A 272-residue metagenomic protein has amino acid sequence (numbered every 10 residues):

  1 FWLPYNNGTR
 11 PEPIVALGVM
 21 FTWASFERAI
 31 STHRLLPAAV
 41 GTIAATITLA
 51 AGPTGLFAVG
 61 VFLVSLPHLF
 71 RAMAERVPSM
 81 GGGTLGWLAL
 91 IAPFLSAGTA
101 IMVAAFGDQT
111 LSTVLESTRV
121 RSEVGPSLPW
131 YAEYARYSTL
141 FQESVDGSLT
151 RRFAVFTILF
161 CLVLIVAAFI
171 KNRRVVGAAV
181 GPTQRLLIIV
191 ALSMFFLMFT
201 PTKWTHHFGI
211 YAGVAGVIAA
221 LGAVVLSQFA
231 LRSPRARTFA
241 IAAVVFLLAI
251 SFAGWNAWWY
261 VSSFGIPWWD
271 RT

Functional and structural regions predicted by a protein language model:
L3-P13, A39-M73, T202-I210: Transmembrane helices and adjacent periplasmic/lumenal helix-loop junctions of polyprenol-phosphate-dependent
S25-T32, F57-L95: Perimembrane helix-loop-helix junctions
I30-I47, I189-V190: Short hydrophobic alpha-helices at membrane interfaces in multi-pass membrane enzymes
L85-T139: Membrane-lumen/periplasm interface segments of specific transmembrane helices in polyprenyl phosphate-linked
E123-T150, F264-R271: Juxtamembrane membrane-water interface segments that cap and precede transmembrane helices
A154-A178: Hydrophobic, aromatic-rich transmembrane alpha-helices and their immediate juxtamembrane boundary segments
W204-V224: Hydrophobic/aromatic-rich transmembrane helices and adjacent perimembrane loops
R235-T272: Transmembrane helical bundles and short interhelical boundary loops of multi-pass, membrane-embedded
